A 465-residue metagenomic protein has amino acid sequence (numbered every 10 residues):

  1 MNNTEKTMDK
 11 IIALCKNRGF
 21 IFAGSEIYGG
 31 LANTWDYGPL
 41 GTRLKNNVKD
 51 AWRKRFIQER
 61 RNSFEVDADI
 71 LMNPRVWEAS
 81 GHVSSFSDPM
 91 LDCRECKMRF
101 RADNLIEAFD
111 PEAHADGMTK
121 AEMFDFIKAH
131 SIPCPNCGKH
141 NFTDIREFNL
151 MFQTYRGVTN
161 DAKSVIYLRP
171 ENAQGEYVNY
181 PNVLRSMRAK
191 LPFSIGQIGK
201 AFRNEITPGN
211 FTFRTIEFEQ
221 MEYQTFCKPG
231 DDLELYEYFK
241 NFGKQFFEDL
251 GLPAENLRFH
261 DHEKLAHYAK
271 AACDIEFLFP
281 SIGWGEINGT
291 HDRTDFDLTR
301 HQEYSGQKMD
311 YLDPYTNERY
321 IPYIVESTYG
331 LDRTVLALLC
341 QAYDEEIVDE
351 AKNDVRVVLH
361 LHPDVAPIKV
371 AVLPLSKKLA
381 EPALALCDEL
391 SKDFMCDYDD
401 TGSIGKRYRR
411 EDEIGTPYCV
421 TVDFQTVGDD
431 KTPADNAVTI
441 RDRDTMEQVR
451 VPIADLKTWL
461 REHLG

Functional and structural regions predicted by a protein language model:
M1-G465: NTP/phosphate- and nucleic-acid-binding module
